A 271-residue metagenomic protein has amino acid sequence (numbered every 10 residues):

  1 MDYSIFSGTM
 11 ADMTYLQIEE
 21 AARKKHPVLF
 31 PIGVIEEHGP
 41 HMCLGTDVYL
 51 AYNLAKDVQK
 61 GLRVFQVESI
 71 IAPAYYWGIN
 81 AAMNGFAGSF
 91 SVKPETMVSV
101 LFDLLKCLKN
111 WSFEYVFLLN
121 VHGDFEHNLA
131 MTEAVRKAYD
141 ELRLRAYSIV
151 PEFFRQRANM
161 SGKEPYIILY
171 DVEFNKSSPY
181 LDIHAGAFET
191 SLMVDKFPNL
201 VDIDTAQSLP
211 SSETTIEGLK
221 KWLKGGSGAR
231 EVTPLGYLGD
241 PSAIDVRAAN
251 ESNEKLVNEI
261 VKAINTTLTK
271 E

Functional and structural regions predicted by a protein language model:
M1-Y115, V121-E271: Extended, histidine- and acidic-residue-enriched regions that form the cofactor-binding/catalytic faces
